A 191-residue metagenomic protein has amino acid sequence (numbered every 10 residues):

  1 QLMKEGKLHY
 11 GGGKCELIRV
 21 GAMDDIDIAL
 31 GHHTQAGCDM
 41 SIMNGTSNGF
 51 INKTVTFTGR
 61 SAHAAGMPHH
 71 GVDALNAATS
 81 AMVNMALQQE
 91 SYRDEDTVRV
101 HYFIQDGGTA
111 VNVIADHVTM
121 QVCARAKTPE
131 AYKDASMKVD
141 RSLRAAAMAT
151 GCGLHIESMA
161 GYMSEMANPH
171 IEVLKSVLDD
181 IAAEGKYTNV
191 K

Functional and structural regions predicted by a protein language model:
Q1-H101, T109-N112: Histidine/acidic-residue-rich, glycine-tolerant segments that coordinate divalent metal ions
Q1-K4, M159-S164, K191: Conserved short loop/turn motifs at secondary-structure junctions
H32-T34, I104, A124, S158: A cross-domain feature marking catalytic cores of carbohydrate-active enzymes and several ubiquitous metabolic/repair
C38-S41, E165-P169: Short, solvent-exposed polar/charged micro-motifs at secondary-structure junctions
F50, A115-H117, E157: Short gly/pro-enriched beta-turn/loop segments at secondary-structure junctions
V55-G59, T119-A126, I156-A160: Short, hydrophobic beta-strand segments
P68-Q105, A110-V113, T128-E157, A167-V173 (+1 more regions): Acidic-enriched catalytic cores of C-N bond-cleaving enzymes acting on peptides and small amides
